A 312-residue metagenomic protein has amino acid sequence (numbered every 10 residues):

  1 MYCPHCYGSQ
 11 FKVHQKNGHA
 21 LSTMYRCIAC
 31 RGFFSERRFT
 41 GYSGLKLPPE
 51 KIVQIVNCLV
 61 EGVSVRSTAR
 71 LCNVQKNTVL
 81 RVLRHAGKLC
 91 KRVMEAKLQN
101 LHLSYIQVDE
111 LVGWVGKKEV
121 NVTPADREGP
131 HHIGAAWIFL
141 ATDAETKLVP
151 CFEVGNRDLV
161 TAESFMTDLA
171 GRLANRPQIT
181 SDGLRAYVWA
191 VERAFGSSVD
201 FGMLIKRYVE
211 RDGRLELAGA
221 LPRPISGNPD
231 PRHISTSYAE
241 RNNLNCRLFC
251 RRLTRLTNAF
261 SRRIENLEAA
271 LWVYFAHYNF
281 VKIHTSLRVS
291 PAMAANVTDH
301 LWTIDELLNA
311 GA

Functional and structural regions predicted by a protein language model:
M1-A312: Residue-level recognition of single "structural anchor" positions that define or cap local secondary structure
